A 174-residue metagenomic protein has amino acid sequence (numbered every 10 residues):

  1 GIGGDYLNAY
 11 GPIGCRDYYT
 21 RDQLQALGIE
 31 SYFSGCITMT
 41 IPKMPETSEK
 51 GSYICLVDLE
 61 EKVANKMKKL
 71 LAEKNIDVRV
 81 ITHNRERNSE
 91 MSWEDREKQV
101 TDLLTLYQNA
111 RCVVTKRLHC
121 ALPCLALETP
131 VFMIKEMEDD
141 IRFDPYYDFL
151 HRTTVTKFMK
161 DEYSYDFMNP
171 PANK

Functional and structural regions predicted by a protein language model:
G1-K174: Active-site anion-handling motifs in enzyme catalytic cores
